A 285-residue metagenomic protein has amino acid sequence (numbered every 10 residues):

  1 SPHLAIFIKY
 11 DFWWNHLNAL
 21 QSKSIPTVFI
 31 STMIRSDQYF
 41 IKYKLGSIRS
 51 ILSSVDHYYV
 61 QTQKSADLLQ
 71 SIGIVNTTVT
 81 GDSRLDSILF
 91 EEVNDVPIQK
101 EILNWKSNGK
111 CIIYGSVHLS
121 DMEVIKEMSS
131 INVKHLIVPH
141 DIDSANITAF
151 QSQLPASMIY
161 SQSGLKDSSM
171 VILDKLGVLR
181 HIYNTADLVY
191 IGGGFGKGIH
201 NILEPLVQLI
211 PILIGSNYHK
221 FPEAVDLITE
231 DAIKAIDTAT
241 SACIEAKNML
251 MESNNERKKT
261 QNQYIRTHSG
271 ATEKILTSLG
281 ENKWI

Functional and structural regions predicted by a protein language model:
S1-E92, I113, V117-L119, M128 (+2 more regions): Active-site and donor-binding regions of nucleotide-sugar-utilizing enzymes
F7-I8, Y114-G115, I137-V138, L173 (+3 more regions): Thr-Gly-centered strand-to-loop micro-motif
I25-T27, H135, I212: Hydrophobic beta-strand scaffold residues
K44-L45, S71-G73, I102, N146-P155 (+1 more regions): Short, aromatic/basic amphipathic alpha-helical patches
V55, S71, H181-R257, N262-R266: Catalytic binding pocket for nucleotide-activated donors in carbohydrate/polymer assembly enzymes
R84, M158-K197, N201-L203: Donor nucleotide-activated moiety binding/catalytic core segment of transferases that use nucleotide-activated donors
N94-Q162: Conserved catalytic-core segment of nucleotide-activated headgroup transferases in glycan assembly
T267-I285: C-terminal alpha-helical cap of glycosyltransferases
